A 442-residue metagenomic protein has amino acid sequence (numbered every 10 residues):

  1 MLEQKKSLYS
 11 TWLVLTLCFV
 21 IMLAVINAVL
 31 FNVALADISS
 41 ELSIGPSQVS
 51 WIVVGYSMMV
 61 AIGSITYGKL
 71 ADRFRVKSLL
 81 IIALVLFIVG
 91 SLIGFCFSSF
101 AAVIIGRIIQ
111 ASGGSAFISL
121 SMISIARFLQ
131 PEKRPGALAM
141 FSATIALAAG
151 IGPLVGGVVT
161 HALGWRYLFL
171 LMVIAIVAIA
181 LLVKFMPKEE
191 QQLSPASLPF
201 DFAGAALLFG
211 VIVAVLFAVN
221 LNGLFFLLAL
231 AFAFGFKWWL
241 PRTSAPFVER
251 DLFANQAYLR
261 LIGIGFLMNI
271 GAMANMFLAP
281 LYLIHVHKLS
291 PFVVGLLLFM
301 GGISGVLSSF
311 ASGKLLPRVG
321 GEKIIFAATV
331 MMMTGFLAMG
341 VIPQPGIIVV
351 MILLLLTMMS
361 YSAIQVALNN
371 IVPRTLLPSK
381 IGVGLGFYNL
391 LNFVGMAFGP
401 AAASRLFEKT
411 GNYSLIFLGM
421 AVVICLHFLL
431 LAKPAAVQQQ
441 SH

Functional and structural regions predicted by a protein language model:
M1-S7: Short, Lys/Arg-rich, polar N-terminal cytosolic tail immediately upstream of the first transmembrane signal-anchor
S10-I26, F31-V33, P46, I52-G55 (+4 more regions): 12-transmembrane solute porter fold
A36, I65-K69, I123, G156-V158 (+5 more regions): Small-residue-mediated transmembrane helix hinge/kink sites in multi-pass secondary transporters
P46-W51, A101-I105, I109, A162-R166 (+3 more regions): Interfacial loop-to-helix junctions that mark the boundaries of transmembrane helices in multi-pass membrane
S64-S197, Y361, G386, L390 (+2 more regions): Helix-loop-helix hairpins in multi-pass membrane proteins, especially solute transporters
L92-C96, A180-F185, F234-W238, L337-V341 (+2 more regions): Membrane-embedded alpha-helical segments of multi-pass transporters/permeases
R134-T144, P195-G204, L252-A257, E322-I325 (+1 more regions): Cytoplasmic-side transmembrane-helix entry/capping segments in multi-pass membrane proteins
A162-G263: Hydrophobic transmembrane-helix bundles of small-molecule transporters
